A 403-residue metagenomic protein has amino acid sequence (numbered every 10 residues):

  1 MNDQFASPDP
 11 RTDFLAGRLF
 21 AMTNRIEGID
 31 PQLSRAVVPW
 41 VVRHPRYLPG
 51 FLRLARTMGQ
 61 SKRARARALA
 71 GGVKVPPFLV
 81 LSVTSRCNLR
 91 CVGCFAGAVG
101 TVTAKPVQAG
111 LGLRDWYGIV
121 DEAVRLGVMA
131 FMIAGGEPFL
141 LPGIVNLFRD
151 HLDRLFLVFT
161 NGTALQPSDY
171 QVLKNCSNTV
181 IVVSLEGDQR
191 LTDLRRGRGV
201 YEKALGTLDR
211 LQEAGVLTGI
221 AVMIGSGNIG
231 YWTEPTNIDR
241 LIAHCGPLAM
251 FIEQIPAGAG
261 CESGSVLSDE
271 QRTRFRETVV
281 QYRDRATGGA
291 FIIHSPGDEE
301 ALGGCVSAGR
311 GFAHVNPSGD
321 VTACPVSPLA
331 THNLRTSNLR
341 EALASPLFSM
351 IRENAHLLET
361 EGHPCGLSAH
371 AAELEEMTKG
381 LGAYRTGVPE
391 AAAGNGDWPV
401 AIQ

Functional and structural regions predicted by a protein language model:
M1-A21, R25, R154, D193-A308 (+2 more regions): Radical SAM enzyme [4Fe-4S]-AdoMet core and its adjacent flexible, acidic and glycine-rich loops/tails across
D3-R18, V321, V326-Q403: Flexible mid-to-C-terminal extensions adjoining Fe-S/redox cofactors in radical SAM and related proteins
S7-D169: Conserved alpha-helical substructure of the radical SAM core
R56-P76, I293-H294, E299, N333-S349: Short, charged low-complexity linear segments at domain edges
F78, G309-R310: Short coil/loop residues immediately preceding or within conserved phosphate-binding loops of NTP-utilizing enzyme
C87, C91-C94, C305, G319 (+2 more regions): Short cysteine clusters
G93, G97-G100, G311, A330 (+1 more regions): Secreted/processed peptides and extracellular or luminal domains of membrane proteins
L113-A134, P138-E253: Radical SAM/AdoMet-radical enzyme domain recognition
